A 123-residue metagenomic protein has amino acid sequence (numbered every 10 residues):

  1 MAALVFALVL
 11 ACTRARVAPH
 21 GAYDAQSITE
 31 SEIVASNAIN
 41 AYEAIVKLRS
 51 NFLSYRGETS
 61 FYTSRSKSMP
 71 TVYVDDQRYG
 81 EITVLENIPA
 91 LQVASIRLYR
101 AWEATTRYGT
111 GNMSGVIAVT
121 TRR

Functional and structural regions predicted by a protein language model:
F6-S27: Bacterial Sec signal peptide processing site at the extreme N-terminus
T13-A15, D75, S95-L98: Scaffold/interface architecture of coatomer-like assemblies
G21-E43, Y73-Q77, T121: Short, polar/charged loop or turn motifs at beta-strand boundaries
Y23, I28, S36, R65-M69 (+2 more regions): Extracytoplasmic
N37, L48-R56, R97-R100, T121-R123: Sec/Tat-exported extracytoplasmic proteins
A38-V46, I82, A90-V93, V116: Extracytoplasmic/secreted envelope proteins and their assembly/folding machinery, especially bacterial periplasmic
V46-E81, T106, G111-I117: Extracytoplasmic beta-strand/coil segments of soluble accessory domains associated with Gram-negative outer-membrane
Y79-W102: Short acidic/polar hinge/loop motifs at secondary-structure boundaries that mediate gating or recognition
